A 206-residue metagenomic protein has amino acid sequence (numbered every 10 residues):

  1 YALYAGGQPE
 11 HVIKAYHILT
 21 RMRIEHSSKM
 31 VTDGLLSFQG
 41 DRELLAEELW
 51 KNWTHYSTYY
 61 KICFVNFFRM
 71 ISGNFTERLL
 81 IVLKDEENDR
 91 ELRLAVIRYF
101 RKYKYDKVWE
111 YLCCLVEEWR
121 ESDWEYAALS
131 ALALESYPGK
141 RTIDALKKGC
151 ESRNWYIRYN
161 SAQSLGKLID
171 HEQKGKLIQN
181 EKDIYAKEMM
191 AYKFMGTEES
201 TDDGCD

Functional and structural regions predicted by a protein language model:
Y4, T20, L36, R69 (+4 more regions): Structural signature of alpha-helical solenoid repeat scaffolds
Q8, R23-S27, Y56-S57, E87-D89 (+3 more regions): Short inter-helical turns and helix N-cap capping residues of alpha-solenoid HEAT/ARM repeat scaffolds
Q8-T20, G40-N52, S72-K84, Y105-E118 (+3 more regions): Amphipathic alpha-helical scaffolding segments comprising HEAT/armadillo-like alpha-solenoid repeats
V12, E25-V31, K61, R93 (+3 more regions): Residue-level detector of extended alpha-helical repeat arrays and alpha-solenoid scaffolds
S27, V31-G34, A191, G196: N-terminal alpha-helical scaffold/docking segments in eukaryotic complex subunits
R98-K104, E110-Y137: Alpha-helical adaptor scaffolds
E188-D206: Terminal, low-structured helical/coil segments at or just beyond the last alpha-helical repeat
